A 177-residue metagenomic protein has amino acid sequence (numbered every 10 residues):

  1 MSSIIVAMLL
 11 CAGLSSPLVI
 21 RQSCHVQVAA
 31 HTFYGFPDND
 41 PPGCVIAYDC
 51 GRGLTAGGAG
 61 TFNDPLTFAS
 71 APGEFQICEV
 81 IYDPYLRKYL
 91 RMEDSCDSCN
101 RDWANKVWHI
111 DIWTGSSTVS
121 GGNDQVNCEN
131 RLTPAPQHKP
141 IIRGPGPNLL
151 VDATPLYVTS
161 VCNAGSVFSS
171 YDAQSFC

Functional and structural regions predicted by a protein language model:
M1-P17: Cleavable N-terminal signal peptides of Sec/SRP-targeted secreted and luminal proteins
G13, P17-C177: Secreted/periplasmic proteins
